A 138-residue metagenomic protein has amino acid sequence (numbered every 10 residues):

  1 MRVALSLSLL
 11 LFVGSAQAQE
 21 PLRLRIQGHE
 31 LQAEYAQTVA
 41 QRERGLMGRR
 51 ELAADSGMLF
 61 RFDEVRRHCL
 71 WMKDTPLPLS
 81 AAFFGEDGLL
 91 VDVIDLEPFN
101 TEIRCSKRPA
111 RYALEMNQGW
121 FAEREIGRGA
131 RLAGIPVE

Functional and structural regions predicted by a protein language model:
A4-G14: Bacterial N-terminal signal peptides
Q19-E138: Compact, glycine-rich, soluble single-domain proteins
